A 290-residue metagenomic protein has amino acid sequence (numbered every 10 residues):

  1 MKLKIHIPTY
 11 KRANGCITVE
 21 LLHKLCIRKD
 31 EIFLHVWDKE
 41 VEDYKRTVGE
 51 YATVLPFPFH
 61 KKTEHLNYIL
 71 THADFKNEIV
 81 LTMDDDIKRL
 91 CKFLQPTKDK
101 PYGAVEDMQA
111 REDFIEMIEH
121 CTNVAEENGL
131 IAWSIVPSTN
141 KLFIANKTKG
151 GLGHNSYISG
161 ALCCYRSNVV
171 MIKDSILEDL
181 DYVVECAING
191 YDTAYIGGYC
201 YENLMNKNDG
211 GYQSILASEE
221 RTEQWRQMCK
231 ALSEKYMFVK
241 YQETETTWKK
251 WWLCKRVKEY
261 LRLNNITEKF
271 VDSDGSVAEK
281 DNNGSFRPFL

Functional and structural regions predicted by a protein language model:
K2-K4, H23-L34, E50-T53: Short loop->beta transition adjacent to catalytic acidic/histidine clusters or analogous donor-positioning motifs
K4, R12-N14, D174-L290: C-terminal catalytic/acceptor-binding lobe
I7-C26, V36, E40-T47: Short, well-formed alpha-helical segments that are part of the catalytic scaffolds of diverse glycosyltransferases
C16-V19, Y44-R46, C91-L94, F143-G151 (+1 more regions): A short acidic (Asp/Glu
E31-D38, W133: Short, hydrophobic beta-strand segments that form beta-sheet elements in well-ordered domains
H35-M83, K88-V105: Active-site-proximal specificity loops/subdomain of glycosyltransferases
I79-D84, I131-V136, T193-G197, Q242: A structural signal for short, well-ordered beta-strand segments and their strand-loop junctions that often border
L90-D181, E185: Conserved catalytic core of nucleotide-sugar-dependent glycosyltransferases
